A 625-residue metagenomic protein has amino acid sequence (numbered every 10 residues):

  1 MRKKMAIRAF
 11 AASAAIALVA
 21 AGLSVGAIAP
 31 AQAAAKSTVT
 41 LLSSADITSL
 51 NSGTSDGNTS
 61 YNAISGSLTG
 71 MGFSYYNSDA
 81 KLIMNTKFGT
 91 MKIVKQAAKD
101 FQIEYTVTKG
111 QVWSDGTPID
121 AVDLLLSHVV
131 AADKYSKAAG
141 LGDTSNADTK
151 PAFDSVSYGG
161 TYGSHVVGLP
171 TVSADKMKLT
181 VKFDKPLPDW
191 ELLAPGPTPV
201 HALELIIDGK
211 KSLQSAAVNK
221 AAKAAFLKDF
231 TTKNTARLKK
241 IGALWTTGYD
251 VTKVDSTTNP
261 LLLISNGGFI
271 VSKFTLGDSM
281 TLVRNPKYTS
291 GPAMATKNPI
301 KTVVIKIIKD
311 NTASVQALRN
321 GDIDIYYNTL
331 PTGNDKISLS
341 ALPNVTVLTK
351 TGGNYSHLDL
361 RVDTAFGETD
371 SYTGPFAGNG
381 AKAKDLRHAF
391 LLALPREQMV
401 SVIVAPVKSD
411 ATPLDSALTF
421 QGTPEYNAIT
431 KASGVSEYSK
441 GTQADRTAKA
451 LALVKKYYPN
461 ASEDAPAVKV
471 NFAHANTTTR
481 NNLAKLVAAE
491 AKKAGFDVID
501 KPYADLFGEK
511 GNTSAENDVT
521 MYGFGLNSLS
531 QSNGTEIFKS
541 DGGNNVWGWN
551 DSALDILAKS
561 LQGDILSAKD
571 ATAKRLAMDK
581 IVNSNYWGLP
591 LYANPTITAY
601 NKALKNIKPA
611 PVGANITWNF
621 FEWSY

Functional and structural regions predicted by a protein language model:
M1-A15: N-terminal export and membrane-targeting signals
K4, S78, Y105-A139, L263 (+2 more regions): Extracytoplasmic/periplasmic ligand-capture domains
K4-A6, A21-V39: C-terminal region of N-terminal signal peptides and the immediate post-cleavage residues of exported proteins
L42-A98: N-terminal lobe/hinge region of extracytoplasmic solute-binding protein
T86-Q96, V167-V172, V271-K273, I597 (+2 more regions): Short amphipathic beta-strand and strand-loop transition segments with alternating hydrophobic
T144-T246: Surface-exposed binding/hinge segments that line and control ligand-binding clefts or catalytic entry sites
G159-V167, K239-F274: Alpha-helix-centered segments that form part of catalytic cores
Y600-Y625: Long beta-strand-rich cores associated with HINT superfamily self-processing modules
